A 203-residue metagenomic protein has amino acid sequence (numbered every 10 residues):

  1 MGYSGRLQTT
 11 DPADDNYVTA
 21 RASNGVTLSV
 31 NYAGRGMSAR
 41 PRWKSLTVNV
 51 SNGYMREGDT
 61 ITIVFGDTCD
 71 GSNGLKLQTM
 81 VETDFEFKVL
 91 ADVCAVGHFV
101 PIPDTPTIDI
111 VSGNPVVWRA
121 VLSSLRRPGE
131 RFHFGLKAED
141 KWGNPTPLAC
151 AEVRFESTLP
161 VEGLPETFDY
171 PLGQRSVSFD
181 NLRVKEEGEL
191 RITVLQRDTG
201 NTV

Functional and structural regions predicted by a protein language model:
M1-H133, K141-G143: Ser/Thr/Pro/Gly-rich, low-complexity intrinsically disordered stalk/linker tracts of secreted and surface-exposed
G25-A39, E156-F179: Low-complexity "stalk/linker" and mucin-like segments enriched in Ser/Thr/Pro/Ala/Gly
T62-V64, V177-N181: Exposed aromatic-hydrophobic patches
P145-L148: Short acidic/proline- and small/hydrophobic-mixed sequence motifs that coincide with surface turns and coil-to-beta
C150-F155: Hydrophobic beta-strand segments
R183-E186: Residue-level recognition of secondary-structure-to-loop junctions
